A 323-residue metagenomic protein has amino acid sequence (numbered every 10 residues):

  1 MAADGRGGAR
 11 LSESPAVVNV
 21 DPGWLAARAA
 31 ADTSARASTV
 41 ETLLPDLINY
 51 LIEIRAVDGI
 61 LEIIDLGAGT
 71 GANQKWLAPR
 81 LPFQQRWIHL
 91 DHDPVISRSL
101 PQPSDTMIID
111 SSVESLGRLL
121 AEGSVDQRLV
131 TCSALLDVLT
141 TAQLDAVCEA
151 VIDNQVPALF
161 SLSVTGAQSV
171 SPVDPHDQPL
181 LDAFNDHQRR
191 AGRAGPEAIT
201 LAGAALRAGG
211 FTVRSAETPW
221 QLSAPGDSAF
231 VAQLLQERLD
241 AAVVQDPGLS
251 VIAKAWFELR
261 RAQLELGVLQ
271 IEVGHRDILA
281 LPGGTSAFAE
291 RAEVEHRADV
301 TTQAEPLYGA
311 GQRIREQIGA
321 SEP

Functional and structural regions predicted by a protein language model:
A2-R55: Class I SAM-dependent methyltransferase Rossmann-like catalytic core, especially the SAM/SAH-binding loop
D58-G69: Conserved class I S-adenosyl-L-methionine
G71-L116: Class I SAM-dependent methyltransferase SAM/SAH-binding core
T131: A conserved beta-strand element that flanks and buttresses the S-adenosyl-L-methionine
V138-V151: A short, conserved alpha-helix within the catalytic core of class I
V156-T218: Conserved catalytic/acceptor-binding region of the Class I
R214-E265: C-terminal helical/coil "lid" or tail adjacent to the Rossmann-like core of SAM-dependent
E290-P323: Early extracytoplasmic/lumenal segment of secretory-pathway proteins
